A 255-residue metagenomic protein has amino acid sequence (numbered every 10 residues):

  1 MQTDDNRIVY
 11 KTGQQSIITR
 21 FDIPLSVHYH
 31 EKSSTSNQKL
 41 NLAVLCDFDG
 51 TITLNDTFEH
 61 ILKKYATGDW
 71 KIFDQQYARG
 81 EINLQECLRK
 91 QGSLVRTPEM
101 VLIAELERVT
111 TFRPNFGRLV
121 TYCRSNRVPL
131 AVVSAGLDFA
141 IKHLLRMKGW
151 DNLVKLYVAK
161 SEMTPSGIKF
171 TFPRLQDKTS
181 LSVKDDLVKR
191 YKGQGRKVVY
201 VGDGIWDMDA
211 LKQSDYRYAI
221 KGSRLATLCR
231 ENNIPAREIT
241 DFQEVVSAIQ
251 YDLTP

Functional and structural regions predicted by a protein language model:
Q2, Y10-G13, N115-P129, G136-P255: C-terminal cap/substrate-recognition subdomain and adjoining C-terminal extension of metal-dependent phosphatase-like
R7, S16-I17, D22, N233: Generic short N-terminal amphipathic or hydrophobic helices
I17-K90: Active-site neighborhood of HAD-like aspartate-dependent phosphohydrolases
L45-D47, V133, V201: Short hydrophobic segments within beta-strands
D69-Q75, M100, D151-L153, R237: Short, surface-exposed acidic
Q85-R118, N126-V128: Metal-dependent phosphoesterase signature
